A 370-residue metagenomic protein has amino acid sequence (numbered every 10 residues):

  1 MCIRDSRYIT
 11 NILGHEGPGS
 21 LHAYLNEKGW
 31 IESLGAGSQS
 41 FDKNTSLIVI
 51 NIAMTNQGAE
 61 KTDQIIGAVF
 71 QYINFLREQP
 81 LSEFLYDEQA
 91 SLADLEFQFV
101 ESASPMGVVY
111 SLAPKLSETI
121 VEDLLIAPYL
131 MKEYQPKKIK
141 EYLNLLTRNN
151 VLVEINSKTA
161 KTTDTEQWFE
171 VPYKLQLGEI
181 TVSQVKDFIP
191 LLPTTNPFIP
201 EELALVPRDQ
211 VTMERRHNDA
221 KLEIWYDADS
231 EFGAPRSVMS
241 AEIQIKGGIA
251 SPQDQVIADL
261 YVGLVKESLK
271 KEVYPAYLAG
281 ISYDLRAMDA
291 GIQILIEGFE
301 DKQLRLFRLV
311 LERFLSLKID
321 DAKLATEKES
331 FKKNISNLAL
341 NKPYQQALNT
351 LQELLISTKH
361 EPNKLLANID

Functional and structural regions predicted by a protein language model:
M1-D5: Conserved small/polar residues in nucleotide/adenosyl-binding loops
I9-I12, I257: Hydrophobic alpha-helical transmembrane segments of multi-pass membrane proteins
L13-P18: Catalytic adenosine-cofactor/nucleotide-binding cores of aminoacyl-tRNA synthetases and other
L21-I139, L152-N156, G233-D370: M16 family metallopeptidases and their MPP-like homologs
L124-K266: Segments forming glycine/polar-rich beta-alpha architectures that bind adenosine-containing cofactors
